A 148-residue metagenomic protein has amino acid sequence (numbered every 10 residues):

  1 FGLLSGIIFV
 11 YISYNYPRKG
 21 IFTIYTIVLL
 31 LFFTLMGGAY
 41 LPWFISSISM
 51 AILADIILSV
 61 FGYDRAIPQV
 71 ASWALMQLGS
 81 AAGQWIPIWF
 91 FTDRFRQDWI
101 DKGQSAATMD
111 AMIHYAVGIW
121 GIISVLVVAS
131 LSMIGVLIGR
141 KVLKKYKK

Functional and structural regions predicted by a protein language model:
F1-I27, L31: Hydrophobic transmembrane alpha-helices
S5, F9, I24-Y25, S46 (+6 more regions): Alpha-helical transmembrane segments in multi-pass membrane proteins
V10-F22, Y40-L41, F61-P68: Membrane-helix interface "capping/anchor" motifs
Y14-N15, T34, D55, S59 (+1 more regions): Transmembrane helix-loop junction
I21-L30, I67-G79: Central hydrophobic cores of alpha-helical transmembrane segments in multi-pass integral membrane proteins
L29-I56: Interfacial aromatic-anchored transmembrane helix boundaries in multi-pass membrane proteins
L53-W73: Membrane-interface helix-loop-helix junctions at boundaries between adjacent transmembrane segments
Q69-K144: Membrane-embedded alpha-helical hairpins and interfacial helices in multi-pass inner-membrane proteins
